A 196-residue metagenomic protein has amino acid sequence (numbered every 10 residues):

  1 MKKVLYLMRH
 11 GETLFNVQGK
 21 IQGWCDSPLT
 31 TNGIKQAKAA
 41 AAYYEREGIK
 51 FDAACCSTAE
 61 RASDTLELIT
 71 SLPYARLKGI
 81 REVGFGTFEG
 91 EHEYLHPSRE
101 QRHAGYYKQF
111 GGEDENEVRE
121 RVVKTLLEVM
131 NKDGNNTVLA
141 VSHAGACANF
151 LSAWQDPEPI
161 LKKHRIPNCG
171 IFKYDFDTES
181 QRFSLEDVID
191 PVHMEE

Functional and structural regions predicted by a protein language model:
K3, M8-L72, E113-E117: Active-site-proximal alpha-helix that buttresses catalytic centers in soluble enzyme cores
L5, N136-G145: Generic beta-sheet signal
T13, A146-C147: Short active-site segment of divalent metal-dependent hydrolases/proteases that encodes the spacing between
E47-G79, S152-A153, D175-E196: Conserved histidine-centered catalytic loops in small-molecule metabolism enzymes
E47-K50, V129-N136: Glycine-rich phosphate-binding loop signature in dinucleotide/nucleotide-binding domains
C56-S57, E120, V141-S142: Short beta-strand scaffold positions
L68-V123: Phosphate-handling substructures
P157-F183: Domain-level recognition of soluble alpha/beta enzyme cores, biased toward histidine phosphatases/phosphomutases
